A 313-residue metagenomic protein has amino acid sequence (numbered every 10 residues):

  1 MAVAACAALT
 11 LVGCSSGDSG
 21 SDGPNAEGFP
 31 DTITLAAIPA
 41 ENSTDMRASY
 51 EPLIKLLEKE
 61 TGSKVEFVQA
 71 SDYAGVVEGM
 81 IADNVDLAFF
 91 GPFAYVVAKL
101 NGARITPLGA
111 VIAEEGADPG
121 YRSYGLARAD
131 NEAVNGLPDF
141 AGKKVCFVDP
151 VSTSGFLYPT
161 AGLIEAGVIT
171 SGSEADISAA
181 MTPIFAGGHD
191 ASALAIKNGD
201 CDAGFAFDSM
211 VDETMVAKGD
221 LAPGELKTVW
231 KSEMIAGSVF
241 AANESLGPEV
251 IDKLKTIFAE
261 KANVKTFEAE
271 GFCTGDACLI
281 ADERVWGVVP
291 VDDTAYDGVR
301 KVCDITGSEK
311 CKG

Functional and structural regions predicted by a protein language model:
L9-G13: C-terminal motif of bacterial Sec signal peptides marking the signal peptidase cleavage site
S15-D18: Bacterial signal peptide processing site
N25-A133: Short, glycine-/small- and polar/acidic-enriched structural segments that line small-molecule recognition paths
G28-L35, E41-A48, P52, A241-G313: An extracytoplasmic/periplasmic, membrane-proximal ligand-sensing/linker region
I38, P107-Y124, D176-I177, V216-K255 (+2 more regions): Periplasmic-binding protein-like
F67-E78, T170-L194, M234: Short helix-initiation/N-cap motifs at beta->coil->alpha
F89-A103, P159-E165, A195-P223: A ligand-binding cleft/hinge motif common to bilobed small-molecule-binding domains
V111-S171: A conserved helix-loop-strand patch within extracytoplasmic ligand-binding domains of the periplasmic binding
